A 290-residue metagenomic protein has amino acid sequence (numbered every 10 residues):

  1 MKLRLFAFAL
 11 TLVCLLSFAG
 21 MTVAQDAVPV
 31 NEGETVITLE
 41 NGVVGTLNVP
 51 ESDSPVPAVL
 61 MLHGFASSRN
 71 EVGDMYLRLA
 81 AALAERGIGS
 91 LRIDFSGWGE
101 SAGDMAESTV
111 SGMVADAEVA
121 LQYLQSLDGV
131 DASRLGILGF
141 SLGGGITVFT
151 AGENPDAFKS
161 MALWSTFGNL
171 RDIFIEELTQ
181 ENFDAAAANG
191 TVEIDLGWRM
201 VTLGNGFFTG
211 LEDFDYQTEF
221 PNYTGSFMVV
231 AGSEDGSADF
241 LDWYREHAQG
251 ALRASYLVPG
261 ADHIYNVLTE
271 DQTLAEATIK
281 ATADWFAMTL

Functional and structural regions predicted by a protein language model:
Q25-S54, A275: N-terminal cap/lid segment of alpha/beta-hydrolase-fold proteins
V43, G145, G152, A157-M288: The alpha/beta-hydrolase serine catalytic core
P55-G64: Short beta-strand element of the alpha/beta-hydrolase
S68-A80, F95, F240-L241: The serine-hydrolase catalytic nucleophile loop
A80-A102: Conserved alpha/beta-hydrolase
E107-D128: Alpha/beta-hydrolase active-site loop
G129-S141: Alpha/beta-hydrolase fold nucleophile elbow
G139-F149: Glycine-rich nucleophile elbow surrounding the catalytic serine of serine-hydrolase chemistry
